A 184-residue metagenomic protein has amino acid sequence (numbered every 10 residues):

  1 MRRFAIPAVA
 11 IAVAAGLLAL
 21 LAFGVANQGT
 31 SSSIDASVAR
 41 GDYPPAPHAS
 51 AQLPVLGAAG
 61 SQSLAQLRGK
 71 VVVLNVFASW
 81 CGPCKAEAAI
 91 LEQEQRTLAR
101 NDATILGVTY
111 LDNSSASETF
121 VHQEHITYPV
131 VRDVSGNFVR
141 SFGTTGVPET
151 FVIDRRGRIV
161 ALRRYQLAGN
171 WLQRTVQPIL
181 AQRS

Functional and structural regions predicted by a protein language model:
M1-P54, S184: N-terminal targeting signals for export/organelle localization
P45, S50-V72: A short beta-strand-turn-helix
A51, Q62, V76-F77, F120 (+2 more regions): Conserved hydrophobic/aromatic "anchor" residues that stabilize well-ordered secondary structure elements
Q62-K85, L91: Short active-site neighborhood of thiol/selenol oxidoreductases, capturing the structured segment around
R68-K70, R100, T127, T144: Active-site acidic short loop of glycosyltransferases
K85-E124, V134-S141: Structural microenvironment flanking redox-active thiols in thiol-disulfide oxidoreductases
T119-I126, R132-S184: Thiol/disulfide oxidoreductase modules built on the thioredoxin-like
